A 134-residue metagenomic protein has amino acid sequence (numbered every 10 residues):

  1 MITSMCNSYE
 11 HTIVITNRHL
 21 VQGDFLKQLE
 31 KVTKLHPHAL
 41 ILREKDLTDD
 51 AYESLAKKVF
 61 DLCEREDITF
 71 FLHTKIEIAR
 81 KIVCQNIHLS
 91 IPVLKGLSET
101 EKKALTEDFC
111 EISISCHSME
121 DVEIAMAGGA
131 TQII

Functional and structural regions predicted by a protein language model:
M1-L97, A104-T131: Conserved N-terminal beta1-alpha1 strand-loop-helix module at the mouth
